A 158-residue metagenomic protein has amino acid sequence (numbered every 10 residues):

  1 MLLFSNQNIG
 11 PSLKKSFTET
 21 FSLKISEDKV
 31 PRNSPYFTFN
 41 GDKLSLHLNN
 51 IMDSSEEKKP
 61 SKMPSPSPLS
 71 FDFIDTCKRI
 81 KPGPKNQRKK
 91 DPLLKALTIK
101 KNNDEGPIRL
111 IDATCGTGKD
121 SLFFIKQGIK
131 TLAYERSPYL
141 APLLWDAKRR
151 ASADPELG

Functional and structural regions predicted by a protein language model:
M1-I108: S-adenosyl-L-methionine
P82, P92-K95, L132-E135, A153-E156: Short, surface-exposed linear patches
K89, R109, T117-D120, L140 (+1 more regions): Amphipathic alpha-helical interface surfaces
E105-G116, L132: Conserved class I S-adenosyl-L-methionine
T117-I129: Conserved SAM-binding loop of SAM-dependent methyltransferases across substrates and taxa, primarily the Class I
Y134-G158: S-adenosyl-L-methionine
